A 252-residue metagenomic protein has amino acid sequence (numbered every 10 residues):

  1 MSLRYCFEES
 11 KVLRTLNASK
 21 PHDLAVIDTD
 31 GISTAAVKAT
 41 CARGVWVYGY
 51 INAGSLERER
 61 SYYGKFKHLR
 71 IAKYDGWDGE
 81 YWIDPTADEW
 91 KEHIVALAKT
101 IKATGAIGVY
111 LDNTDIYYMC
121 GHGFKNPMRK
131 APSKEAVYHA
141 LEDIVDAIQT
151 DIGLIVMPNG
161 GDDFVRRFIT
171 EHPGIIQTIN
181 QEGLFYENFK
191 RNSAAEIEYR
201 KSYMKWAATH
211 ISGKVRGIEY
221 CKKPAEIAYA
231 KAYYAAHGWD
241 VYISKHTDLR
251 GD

Functional and structural regions predicted by a protein language model:
M1-D252: Glycan-processing catalytic domains of CAZymes
